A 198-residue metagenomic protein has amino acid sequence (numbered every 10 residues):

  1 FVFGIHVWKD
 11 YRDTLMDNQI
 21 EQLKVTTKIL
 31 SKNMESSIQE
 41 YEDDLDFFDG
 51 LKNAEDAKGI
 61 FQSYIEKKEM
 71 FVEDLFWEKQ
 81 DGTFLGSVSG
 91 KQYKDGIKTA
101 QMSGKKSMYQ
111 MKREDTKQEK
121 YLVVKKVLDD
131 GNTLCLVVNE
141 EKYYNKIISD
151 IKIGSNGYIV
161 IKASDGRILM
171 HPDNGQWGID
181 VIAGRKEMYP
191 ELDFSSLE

Functional and structural regions predicted by a protein language model:
F1-D56, F71, S149, S164: Juxtamembrane extracytoplasmic/periplasmic/luminal helical "stalk" adjacent to the first N-terminal
W8-D10, S87-K91, G166: Short acidic/polar alpha-helix capping motifs at helix-coil junctions
D17, E21, K94-D95, A183: Short, conserved loop/turn and helix-capping segments at secondary-structure boundaries that abut family-defining
D46, D74-F76, Y158-V160: Conserved beta-strand cores of small sensory beta-sandwich domains that regulate signal transduction, primarily PAS/PAC
L51, E66-F71, L75-F76, Q80-Y143 (+1 more regions): Extracytoplasmic/periplasmic ligand-binding sensor regions of membrane-associated signaling proteins
E55-F71, L134-I179, G184-E187, L192: Solvent-exposed, extracytoplasmic
K120, K126-N132, R185-E198: Extracellular/periplasmic juxtamembrane segments that couple receptor/chemosensory ectodomains to their
